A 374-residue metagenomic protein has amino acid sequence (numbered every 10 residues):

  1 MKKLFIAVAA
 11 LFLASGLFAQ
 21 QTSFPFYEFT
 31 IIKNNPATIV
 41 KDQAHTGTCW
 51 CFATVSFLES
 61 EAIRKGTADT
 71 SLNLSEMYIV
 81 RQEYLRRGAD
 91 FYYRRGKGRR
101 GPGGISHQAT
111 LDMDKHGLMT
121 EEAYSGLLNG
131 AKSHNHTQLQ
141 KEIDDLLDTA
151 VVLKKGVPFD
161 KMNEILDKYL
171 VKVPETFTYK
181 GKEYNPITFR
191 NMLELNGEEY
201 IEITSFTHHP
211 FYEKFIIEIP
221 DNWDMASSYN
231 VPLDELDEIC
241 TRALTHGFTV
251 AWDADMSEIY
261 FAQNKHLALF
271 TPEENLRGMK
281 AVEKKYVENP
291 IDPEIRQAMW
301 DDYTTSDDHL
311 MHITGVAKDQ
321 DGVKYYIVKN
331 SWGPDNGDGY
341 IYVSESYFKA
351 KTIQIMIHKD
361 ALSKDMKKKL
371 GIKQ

Functional and structural regions predicted by a protein language model:
M1-T22: Bacterial Sec-dependent N-terminal signal peptides
Q20, D160-Q374: Active-site signature of cysteine proteases
Q20-N35: N-terminal regions that are enriched for targeting/export leaders and immediately downstream pro/stem segments
N35-G47, Y93-G101, W223-N230, C240 (+1 more regions): Second-shell loop/turn segments in exported
T48-C51, Y78-R81, A109-D112, T120-A123 (+4 more regions): Structural recognition of the beta-strand scaffold that forms the well-ordered cores of secreted hydrolase catalytic
W50-A62, G66: Alpha-helical support elements that line or immediately flank enzyme active sites and cofactor-binding pockets
V55-F57, Y84-R87, T120, N129 (+3 more regions): Solvent-exposed loop/turn segments at secondary-structure junctions within structured extracellular/periplasmic domains
L74-G181: Papain-like cysteine protease catalytic cores
